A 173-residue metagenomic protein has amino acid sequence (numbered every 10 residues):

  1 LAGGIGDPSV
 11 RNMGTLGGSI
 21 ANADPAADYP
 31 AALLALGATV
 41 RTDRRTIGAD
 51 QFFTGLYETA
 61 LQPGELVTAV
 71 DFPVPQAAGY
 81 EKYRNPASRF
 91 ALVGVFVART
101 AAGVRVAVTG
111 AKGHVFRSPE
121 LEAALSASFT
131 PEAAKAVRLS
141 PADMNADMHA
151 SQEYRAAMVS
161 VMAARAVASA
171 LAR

Functional and structural regions predicted by a protein language model:
L1-R173: C-terminal structural segment of proteins
